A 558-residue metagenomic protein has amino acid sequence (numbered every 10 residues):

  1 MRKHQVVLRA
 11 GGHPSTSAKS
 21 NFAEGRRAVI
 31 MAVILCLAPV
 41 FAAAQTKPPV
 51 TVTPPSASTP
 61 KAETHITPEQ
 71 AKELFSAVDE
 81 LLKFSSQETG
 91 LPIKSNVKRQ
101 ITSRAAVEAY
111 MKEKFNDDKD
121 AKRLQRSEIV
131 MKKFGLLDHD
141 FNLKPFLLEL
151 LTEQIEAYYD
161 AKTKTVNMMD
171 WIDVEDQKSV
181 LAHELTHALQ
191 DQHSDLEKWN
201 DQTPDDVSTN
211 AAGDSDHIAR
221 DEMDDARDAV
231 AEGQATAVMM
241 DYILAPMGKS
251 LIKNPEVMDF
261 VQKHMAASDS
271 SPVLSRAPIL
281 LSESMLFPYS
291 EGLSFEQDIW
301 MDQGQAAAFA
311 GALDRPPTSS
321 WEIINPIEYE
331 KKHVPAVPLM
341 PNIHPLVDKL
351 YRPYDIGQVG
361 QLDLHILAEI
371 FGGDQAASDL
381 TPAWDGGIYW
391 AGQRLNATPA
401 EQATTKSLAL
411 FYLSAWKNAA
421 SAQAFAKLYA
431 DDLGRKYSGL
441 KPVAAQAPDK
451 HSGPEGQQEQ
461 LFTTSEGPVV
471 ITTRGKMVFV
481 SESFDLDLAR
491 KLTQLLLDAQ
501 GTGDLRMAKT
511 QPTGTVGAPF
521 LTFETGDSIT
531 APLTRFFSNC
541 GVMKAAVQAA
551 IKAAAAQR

Functional and structural regions predicted by a protein language model:
M1-V7, F41-P48: N-terminal acidic, proline/glycine-rich, low-complexity intrinsically disordered segments
K3-G11, S15-I30: Bacterial N-terminal signal peptides that target proteins for export
P14, A161-T163, T472-V478: Short, solvent-exposed coil/turn segments at beta-strand boundaries
T16-A18, A44, S58: Short, low-complexity interaction segments enriched in Ser/Thr/Pro/Gly
A28-V40: Bacterial N-terminal signal peptides
T46-I93, R104-K119, D170-W171, E175-D176 (+2 more regions): Soluble, non-membrane globular domain cores that form compact, hydrophobic packing and curved binding surfaces
R99, S103-D138: Active-site rim/adjacent substrate-binding subdomains
Q125-E175, L185, D191-D195: Active-site scaffold of zinc-dependent metalloenzymes
